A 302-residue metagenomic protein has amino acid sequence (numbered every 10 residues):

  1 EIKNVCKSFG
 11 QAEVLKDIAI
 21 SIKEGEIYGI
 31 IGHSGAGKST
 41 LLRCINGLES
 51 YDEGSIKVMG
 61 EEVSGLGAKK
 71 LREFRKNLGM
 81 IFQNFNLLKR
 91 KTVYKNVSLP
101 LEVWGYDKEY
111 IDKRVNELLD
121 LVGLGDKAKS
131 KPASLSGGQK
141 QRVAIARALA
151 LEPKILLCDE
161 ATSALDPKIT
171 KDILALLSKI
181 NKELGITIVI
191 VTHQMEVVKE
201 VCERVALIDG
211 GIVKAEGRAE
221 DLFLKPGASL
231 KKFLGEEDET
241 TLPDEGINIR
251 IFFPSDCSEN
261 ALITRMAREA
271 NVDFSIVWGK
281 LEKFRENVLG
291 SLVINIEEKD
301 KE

Functional and structural regions predicted by a protein language model:
I31-H33: The feature captures the beta-strand-to-loop junction immediately N-terminal to the Walker
N46: Helix-to-loop junction immediately C-terminal to a conserved catalytic motif
E61-E62, S98, E102, E109-D126: Conserved ABC ATPase "signature" region
K91-S98: Short coil-to-helix segment of the ABC ATPase nucleotide-binding domain corresponding to the Q-loop/switch region
S130-A133, L151: Conserved signature/switch motifs of ABC ATPase nucleotide-binding domains
E216-G217: ABC ATPase "signature
